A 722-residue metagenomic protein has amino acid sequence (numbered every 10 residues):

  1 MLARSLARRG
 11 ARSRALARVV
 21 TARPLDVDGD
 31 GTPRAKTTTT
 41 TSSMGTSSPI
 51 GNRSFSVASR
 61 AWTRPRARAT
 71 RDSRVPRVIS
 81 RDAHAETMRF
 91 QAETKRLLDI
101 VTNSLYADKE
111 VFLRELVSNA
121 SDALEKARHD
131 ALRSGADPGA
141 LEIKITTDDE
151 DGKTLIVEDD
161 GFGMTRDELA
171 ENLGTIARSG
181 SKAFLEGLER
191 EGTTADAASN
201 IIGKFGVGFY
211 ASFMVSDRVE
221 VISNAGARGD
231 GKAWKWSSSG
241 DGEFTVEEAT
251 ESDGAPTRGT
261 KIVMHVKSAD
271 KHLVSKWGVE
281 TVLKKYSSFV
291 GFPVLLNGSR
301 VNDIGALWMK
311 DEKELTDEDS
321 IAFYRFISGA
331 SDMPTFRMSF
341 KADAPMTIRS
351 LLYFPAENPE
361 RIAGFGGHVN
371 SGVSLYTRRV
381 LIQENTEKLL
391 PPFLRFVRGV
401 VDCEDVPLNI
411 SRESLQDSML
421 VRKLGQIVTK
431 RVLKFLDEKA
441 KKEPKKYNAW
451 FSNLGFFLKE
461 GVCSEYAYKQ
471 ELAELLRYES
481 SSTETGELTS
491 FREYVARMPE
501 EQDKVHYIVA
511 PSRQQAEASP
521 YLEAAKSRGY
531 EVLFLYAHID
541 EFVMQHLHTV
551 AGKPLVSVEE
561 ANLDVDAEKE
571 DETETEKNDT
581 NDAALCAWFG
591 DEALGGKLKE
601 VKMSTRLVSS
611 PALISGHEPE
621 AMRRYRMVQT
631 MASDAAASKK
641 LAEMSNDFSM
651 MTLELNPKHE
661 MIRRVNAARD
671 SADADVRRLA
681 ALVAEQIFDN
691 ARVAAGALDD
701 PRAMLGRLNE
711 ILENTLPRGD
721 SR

Functional and structural regions predicted by a protein language model:
M1-A83: N-terminal mitochondrial targeting presequence
A3-G10, A123-L132, F184, L420-F435 (+1 more regions): Charged, low-complexity, helix-prone segments enriched in Lys/Glu/Asp/Gln
A3-R4, V117, L283, A524: Long alpha-helical repeat solenoid scaffolds
R4, S54-F55, R89, S212 (+2 more regions): Intrinsic disorder/low-structure terminal segments
A17, G45-T46, R53, V57 (+9 more regions): Short amphipathic alpha-helical segments, especially helix-boundary/capping motifs
A22, S59-R64, R68-S268, H272-L273 (+2 more regions): GHKL (Bergerat-fold) ATPase N-terminal catalytic module, capturing the glycine-rich phosphate-binding loop and acidic
G29-A35, V75, R96, T102 (+11 more regions): Low-complexity, compositionally biased segments
I201, I222-T245, K267-H272, W277-R722: GHKL/Bergerat-fold ATPase module in large chromosome/replication-associated machines
